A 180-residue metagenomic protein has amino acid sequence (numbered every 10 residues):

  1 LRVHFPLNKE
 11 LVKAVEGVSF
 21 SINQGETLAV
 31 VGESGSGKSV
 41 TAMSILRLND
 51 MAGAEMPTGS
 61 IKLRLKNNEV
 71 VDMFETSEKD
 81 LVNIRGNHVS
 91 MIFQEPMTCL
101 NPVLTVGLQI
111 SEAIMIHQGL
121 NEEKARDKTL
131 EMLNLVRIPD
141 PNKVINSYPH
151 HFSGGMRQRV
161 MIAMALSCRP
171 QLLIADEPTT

Functional and structural regions predicted by a protein language model:
P6, S60-N83, N121: ABC ATPase NBD Q-loop/coupling interface
K62, K124-K143: Conserved ABC ATPase "signature" region
I110, I162: Hydrophobic anchor residue at the start of the ABC signature
S147-F152, M156: Conserved ABC ATPase signature
S167-Q171: A short, proline-enriched helix->beta-strand linker immediately N-terminal to the Walker B motif in ABC-type P-loop
L173-D176: Catalytic Walker B motif of ABC-type/P-loop ATPase nucleotide-binding domains
